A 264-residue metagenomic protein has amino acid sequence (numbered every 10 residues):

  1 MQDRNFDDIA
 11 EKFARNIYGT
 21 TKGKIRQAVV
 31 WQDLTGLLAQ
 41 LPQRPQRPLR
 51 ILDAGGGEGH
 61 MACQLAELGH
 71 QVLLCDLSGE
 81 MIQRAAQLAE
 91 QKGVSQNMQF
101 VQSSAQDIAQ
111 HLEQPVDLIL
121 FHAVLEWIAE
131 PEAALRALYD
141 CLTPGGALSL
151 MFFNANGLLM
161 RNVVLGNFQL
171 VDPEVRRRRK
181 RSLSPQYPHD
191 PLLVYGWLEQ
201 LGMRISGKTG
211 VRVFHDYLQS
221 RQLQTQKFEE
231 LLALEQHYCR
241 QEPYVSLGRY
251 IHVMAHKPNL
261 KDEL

Functional and structural regions predicted by a protein language model:
M1-Q46, H60, Q64, K92: Conserved class I S-adenosyl-L-methionine
R47-G55: Conserved class I S-adenosyl-L-methionine
H60-D107: Class I SAM-dependent methyltransferase SAM/SAH-binding core
L120: A conserved beta-strand element that flanks and buttresses the S-adenosyl-L-methionine
E132-A147: A short glycine-rich, Lys/Arg-flanked "PGG" loop and its adjoining helix->strand segment in the class I
A147-E174: Conserved class I S-adenosyl-L-methionine
P185-G202, K208: Short alpha-helix
G207-L264: A C-terminal cap/extension of S-adenosyl-L-methionine-dependent methyltransferases that defines the acceptor-substrate
